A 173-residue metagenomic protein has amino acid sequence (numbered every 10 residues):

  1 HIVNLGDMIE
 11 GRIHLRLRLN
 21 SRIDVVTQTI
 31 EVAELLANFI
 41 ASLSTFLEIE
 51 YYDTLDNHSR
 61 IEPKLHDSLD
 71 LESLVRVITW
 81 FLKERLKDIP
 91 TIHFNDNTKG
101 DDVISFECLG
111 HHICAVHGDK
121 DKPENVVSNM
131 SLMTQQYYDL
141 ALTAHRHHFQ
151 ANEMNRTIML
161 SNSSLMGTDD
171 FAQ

Functional and structural regions predicted by a protein language model:
H1-D88: Core catalytic region of metal-dependent phosphoesterases/phosphodiesterases, especially metallo-beta-lactamase-like
E72-R76, F81-I89, N97-G100, L109-Q173: Conserved beta-sheet core of the metallophosphoesterase superfamily
